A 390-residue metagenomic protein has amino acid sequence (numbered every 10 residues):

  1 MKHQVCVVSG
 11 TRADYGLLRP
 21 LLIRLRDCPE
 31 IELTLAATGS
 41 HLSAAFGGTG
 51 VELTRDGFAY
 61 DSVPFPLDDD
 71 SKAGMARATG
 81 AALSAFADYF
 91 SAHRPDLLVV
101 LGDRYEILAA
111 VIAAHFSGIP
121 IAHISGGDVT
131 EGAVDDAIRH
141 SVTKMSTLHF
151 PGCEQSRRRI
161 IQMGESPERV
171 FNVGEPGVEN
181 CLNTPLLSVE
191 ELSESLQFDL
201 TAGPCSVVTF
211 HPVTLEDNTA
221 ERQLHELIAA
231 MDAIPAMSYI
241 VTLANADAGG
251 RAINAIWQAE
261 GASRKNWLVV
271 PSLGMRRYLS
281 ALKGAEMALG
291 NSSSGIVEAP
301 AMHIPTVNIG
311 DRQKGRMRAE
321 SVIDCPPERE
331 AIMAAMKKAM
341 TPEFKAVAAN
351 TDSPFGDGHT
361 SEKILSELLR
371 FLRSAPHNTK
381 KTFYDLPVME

Functional and structural regions predicted by a protein language model:
Q4-S9, Y15-E30, F65-P167: Active-site and donor-binding regions of nucleotide-sugar-utilizing enzymes
C28-T34, P235-S238: A generic structural motif
E32-M75, A85: Conserved nucleotide-sugar phosphate-binding/catalytic loop shared by glycosyltransferases and other
H41-A44, M145-R222: A nucleotide-sugar donor-handling region in carbohydrate enzymes
L53, L187-G284: Donor-nucleotide binding loops and adjacent catalytic segments primarily of GT-B fold Leloir glycosyltransferases
V100-L101, L108, H149, G274-E320: A donor-sugar binding/catalytic signature common to diverse glycosyltransferases and related nucleotide-sugar
K314-A339, V347-S361: Change "using UDP/GDP/dTDP sugars" to "using nucleotide sugars
T341-E390: C-terminal amphipathic helix plus adjacent low-complexity, charged tail appended to glycosyltransferase catalytic
